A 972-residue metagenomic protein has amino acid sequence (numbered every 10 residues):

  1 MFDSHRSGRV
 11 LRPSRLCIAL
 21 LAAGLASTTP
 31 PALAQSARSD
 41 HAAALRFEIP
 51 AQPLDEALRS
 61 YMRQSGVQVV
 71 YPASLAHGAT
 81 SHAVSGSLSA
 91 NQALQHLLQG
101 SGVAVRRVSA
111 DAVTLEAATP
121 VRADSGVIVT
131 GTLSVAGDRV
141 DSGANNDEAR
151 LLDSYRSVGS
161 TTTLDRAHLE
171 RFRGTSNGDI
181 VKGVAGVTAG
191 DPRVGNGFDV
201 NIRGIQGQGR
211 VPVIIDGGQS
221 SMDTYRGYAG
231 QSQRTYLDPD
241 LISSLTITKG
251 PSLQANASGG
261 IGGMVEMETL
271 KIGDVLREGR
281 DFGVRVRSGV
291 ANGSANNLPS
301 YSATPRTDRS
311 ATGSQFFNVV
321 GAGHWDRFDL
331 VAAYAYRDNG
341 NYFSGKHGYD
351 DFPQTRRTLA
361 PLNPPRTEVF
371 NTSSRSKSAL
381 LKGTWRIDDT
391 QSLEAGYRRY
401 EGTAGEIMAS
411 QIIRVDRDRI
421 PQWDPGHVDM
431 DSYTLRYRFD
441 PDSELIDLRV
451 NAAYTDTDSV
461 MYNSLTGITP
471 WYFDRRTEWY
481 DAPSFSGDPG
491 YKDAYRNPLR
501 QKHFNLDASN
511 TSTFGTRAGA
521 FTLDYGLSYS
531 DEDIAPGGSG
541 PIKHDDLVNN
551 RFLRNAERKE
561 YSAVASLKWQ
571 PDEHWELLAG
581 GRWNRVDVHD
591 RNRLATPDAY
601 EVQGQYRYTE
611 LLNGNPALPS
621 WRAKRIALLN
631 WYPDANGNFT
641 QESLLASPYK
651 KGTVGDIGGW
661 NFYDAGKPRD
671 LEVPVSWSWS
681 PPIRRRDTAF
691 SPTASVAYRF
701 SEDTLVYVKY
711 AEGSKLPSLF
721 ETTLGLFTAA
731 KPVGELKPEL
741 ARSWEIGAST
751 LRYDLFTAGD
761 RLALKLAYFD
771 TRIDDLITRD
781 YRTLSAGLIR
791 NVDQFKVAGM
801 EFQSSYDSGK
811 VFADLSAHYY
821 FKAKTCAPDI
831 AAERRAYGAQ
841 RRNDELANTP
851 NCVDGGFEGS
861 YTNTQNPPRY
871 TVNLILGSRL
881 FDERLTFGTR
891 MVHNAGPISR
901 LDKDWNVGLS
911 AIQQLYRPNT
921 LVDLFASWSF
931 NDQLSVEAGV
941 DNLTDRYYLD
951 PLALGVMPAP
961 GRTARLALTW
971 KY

Functional and structural regions predicted by a protein language model:
V113-E116, R150-D153, V158-T161, G178-M222 (+1 more regions): Extracytoplasmic beta-strand/coil segments of soluble accessory domains associated with Gram-negative outer-membrane
D223, S714, R779, G809 (+3 more regions): C-terminal beta-signal and adjacent terminal beta-strands/loops of Gram-negative outer-membrane beta-barrel proteins
T235-R287, K971: A beta-strand signature from Gram-negative outer-membrane beta-barrel systems, especially the internal plug domain
T304-E406, D431, T513, R517 (+4 more regions): Transmembrane beta-barrel wall of Gram-negative outer-membrane proteins
P361-E532, D760-L762: Outer-membrane beta-barrel domain signature, strongest for Gram-negative TonB-dependent receptors and also present
R386-D388, A520, S528, R554-T771 (+1 more regions): Structural signature of Gram-negative outer-membrane beta-barrels, strongest in the C-terminal barrel of TonB-dependent
D447-N463, R699-A711, P738-A798, S805-D807 (+2 more regions): Membrane-embedded beta-barrel scaffold of Gram-negative outer-membrane proteins
Q570-L577, N584-V586, F756-I773, L788-K903 (+2 more regions): Gram-negative outer-membrane beta-barrel transporters
